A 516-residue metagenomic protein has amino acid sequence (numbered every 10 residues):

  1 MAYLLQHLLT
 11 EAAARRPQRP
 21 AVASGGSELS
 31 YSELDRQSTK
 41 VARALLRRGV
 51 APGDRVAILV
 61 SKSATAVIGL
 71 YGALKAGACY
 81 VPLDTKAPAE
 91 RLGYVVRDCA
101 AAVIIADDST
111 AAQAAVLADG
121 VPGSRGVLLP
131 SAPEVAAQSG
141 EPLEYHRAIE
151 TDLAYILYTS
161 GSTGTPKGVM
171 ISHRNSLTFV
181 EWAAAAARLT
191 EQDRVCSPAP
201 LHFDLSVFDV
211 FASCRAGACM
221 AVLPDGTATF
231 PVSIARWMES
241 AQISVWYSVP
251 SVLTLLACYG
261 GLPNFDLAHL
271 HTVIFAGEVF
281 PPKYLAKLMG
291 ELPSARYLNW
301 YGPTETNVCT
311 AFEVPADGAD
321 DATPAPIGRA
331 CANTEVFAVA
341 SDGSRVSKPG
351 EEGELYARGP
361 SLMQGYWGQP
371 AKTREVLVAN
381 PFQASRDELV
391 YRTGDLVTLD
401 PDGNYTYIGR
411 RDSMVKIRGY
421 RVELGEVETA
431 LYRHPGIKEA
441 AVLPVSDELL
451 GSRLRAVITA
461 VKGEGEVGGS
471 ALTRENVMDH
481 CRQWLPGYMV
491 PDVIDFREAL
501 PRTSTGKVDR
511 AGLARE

Functional and structural regions predicted by a protein language model:
M1-I156, I171, T178, P281 (+4 more regions): AMP-binding/adenylate-forming domain of the ANL superfamily
A2, V60-A64, A78-R97, D108-Q113 (+4 more regions): ATP-dependent adenylate-forming carboxylate-activation enzymes
L4-Q6, I104-G120, S124-H146, S176 (+2 more regions): AMP-dependent adenylate-forming
V60-S63, D84, L189, A199-S206 (+2 more regions): Conserved AMP-binding
G69-A76, S176, A212-C214, V442 (+1 more regions): Short hydrophobic alpha-helical segments of the AMP-binding
E141-Y158, T165, L189-V195, L201: Conserved pre-ATP/AMP-binding loop-to-beta segment of ANL
K167-C196, D204-S244, Y259: Conserved AMP-binding/adenylation subdomain of ANL enzymes
R215-A218, I243-Y247, A257-P326, E335: Gly/Ser/Thr-rich phosphate-binding loop
